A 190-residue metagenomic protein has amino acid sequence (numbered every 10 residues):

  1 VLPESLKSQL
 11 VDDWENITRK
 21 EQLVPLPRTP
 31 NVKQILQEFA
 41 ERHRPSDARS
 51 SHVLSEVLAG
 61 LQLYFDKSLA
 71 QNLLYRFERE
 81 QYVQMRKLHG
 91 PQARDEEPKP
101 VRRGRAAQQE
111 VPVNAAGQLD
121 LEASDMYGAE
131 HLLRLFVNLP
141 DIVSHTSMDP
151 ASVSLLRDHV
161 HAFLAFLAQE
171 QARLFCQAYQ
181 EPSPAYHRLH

Functional and structural regions predicted by a protein language model:
V1-H190: Transcription-regulatory cofactor-interaction regions
